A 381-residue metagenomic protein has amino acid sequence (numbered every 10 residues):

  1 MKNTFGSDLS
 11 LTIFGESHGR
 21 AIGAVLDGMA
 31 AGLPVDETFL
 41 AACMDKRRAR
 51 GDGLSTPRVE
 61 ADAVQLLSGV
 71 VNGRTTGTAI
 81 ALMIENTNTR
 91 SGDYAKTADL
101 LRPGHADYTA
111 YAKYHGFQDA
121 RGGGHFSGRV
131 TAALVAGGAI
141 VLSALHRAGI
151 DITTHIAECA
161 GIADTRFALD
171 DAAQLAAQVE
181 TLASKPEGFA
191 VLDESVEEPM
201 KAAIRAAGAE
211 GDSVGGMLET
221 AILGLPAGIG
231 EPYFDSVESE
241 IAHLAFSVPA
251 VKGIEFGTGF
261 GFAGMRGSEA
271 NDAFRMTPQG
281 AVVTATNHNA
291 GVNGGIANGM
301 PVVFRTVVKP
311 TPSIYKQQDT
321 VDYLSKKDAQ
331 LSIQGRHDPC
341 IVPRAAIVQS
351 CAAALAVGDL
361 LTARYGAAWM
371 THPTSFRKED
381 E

Functional and structural regions predicted by a protein language model:
M1-R58: N-terminal, positively charged regions that mediate nucleic acid binding
S10, S313-E381: Internal helix-turn-beta structural module
S10-G15, Q118-V130, A227-E231, N287-V292 (+1 more regions): A short glycine/serine-rich beta->alpha loop
F14-R20, V135, G211-D328: Glycine-rich anion/phosphate-binding loop at the beta-strand->alpha-helix junction
R20-G32, G128-I150, D235-H243, M300-V302 (+2 more regions): Alpha-helical support elements that line or immediately flank enzyme active sites and cofactor-binding pockets
C43-T109: Glycine-rich, N-terminal phosphate-binding loop and its surrounding beta-alpha-beta segment
A98-G124, T320-H337: Short acidic, glycine/tyrosine-flanked loop/strand segments centered on an H-E-D-like triad
K113-Y233: Glycine-rich, mobile lid/loop segments that gate access to catalytic sites or pores
